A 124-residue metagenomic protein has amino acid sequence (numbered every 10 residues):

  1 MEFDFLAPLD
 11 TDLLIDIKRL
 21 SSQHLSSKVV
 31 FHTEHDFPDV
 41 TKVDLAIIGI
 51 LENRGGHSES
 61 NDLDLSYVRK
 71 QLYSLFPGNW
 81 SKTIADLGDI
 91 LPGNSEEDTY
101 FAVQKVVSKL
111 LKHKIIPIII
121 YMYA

Functional and structural regions predicted by a protein language model:
E2-A124: Metal-dependent C-N hydrolase catalytic cores
